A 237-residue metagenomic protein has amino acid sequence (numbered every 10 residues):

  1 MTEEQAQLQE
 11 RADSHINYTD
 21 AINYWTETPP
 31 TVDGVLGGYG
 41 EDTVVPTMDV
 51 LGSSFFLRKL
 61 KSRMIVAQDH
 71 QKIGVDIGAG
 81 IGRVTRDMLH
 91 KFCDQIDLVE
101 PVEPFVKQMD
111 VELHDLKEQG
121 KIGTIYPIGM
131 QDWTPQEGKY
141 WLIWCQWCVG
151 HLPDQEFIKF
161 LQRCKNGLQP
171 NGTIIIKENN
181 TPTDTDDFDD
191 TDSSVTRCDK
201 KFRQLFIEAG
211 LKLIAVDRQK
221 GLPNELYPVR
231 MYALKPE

Functional and structural regions predicted by a protein language model:
M1-Q136, L152-R163, T173-E237: Class I (Rossmann-like) S-adenosyl-L-methionine-dependent methyltransferase catalytic domain, capturing the SAM-binding
W144: A conserved beta-strand element that flanks and buttresses the S-adenosyl-L-methionine
C148: Hydrophobic adenine-recognition pocket in adenosine-nucleotide-binding enzymes
